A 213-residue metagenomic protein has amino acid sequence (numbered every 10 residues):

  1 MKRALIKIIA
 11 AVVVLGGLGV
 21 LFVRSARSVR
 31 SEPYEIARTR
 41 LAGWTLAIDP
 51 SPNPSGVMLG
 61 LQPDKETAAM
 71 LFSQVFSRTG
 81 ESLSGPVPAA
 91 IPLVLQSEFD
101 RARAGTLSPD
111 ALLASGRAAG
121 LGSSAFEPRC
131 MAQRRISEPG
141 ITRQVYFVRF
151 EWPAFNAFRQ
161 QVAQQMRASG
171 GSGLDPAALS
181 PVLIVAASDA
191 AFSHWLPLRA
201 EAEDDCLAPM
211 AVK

Functional and structural regions predicted by a protein language model:
M1-A4: Positively charged n-region of N-terminal signal peptides that target proteins for export
K7-L21: Hydrophobic membrane-insertion alpha-helices, especially the h-region of bacterial N-terminal signal peptides
G19-K213: Histidine-dependent nucleotide/RNA phosphoesterase domain, centered on the 2H-phosphoesterase fold with its duplicated
